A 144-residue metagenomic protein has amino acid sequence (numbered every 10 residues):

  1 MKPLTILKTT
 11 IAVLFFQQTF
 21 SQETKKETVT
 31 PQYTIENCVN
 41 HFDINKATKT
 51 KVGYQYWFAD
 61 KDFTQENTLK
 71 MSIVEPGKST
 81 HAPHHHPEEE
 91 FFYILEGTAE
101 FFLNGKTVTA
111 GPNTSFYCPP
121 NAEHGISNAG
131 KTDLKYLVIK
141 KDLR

Functional and structural regions predicted by a protein language model:
M1-K25: Bacterial Sec-dependent N-terminal signal peptides
F20-N67: A short, N-terminal "cap"/entry segment at the start of jelly-roll beta-barrel domains of the cupin/DSBH fold
Q55-W57, K70-H86: Conserved short histidine dyad/triad with adjacent acidic residue
I73-V74, H85-F101: Short, conserved beta-strand element in jelly-roll/cupin
A82, F101-F102, C118, H124-G130: Short beta-strand His + acidic residue motifs that chelate non-heme Fe in jelly-roll/DSBH and cupin folds
K106-P120: Short acidic-glycine-tyrosine-enriched beta hairpin
N121-R144: Ligand-binding loop in jelly-roll beta-barrel domains
